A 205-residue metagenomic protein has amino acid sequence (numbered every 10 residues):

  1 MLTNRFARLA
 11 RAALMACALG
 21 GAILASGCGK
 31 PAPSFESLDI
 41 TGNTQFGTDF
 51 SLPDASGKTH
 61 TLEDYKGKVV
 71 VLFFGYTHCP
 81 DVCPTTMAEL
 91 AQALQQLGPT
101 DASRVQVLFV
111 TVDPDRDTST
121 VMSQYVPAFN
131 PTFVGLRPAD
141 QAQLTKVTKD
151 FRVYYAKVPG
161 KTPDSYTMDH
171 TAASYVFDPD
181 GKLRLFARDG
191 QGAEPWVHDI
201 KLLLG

Functional and structural regions predicted by a protein language model:
L2-C17: Bacterial N-terminal signal peptides that target proteins for export
I23-G27: C-terminal motif of bacterial Sec signal peptides marking the signal peptidase cleavage site
A32-E63, A88: N-terminal "domain-start" segment that seeds a small globular fold
L62-T86, L90: Short active-site neighborhood of thiol/selenol oxidoreductases, capturing the structured segment around
K68-V69, T85-F109, P127: Conserved helix-turn-beta segment immediately C-terminal to the redox Cys motif in thioredoxin-like folds
R104-D117, F133-A142: Thiol-based oxidoreductase modules, predominantly thioredoxin-like and allied folds used for disulfide exchange
S123-T171: Short, internal strand/loop/helix patches that form the active-site neighborhood or redox-interaction surface
K149, P159-G205: Thiol-/selenol-based redox modules, centered on thioredoxin-like and closely related oxidoreductase domains
